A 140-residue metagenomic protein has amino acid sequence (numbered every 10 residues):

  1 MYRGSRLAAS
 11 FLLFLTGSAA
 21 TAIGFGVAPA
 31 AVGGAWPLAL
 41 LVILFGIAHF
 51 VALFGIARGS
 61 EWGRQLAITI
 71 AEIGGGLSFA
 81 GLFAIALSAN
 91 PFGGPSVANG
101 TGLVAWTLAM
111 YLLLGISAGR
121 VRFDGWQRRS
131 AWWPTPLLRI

Functional and structural regions predicted by a protein language model:
M1-I140: Topology signature of small-to-medium multi-pass alpha-helical membrane proteins
